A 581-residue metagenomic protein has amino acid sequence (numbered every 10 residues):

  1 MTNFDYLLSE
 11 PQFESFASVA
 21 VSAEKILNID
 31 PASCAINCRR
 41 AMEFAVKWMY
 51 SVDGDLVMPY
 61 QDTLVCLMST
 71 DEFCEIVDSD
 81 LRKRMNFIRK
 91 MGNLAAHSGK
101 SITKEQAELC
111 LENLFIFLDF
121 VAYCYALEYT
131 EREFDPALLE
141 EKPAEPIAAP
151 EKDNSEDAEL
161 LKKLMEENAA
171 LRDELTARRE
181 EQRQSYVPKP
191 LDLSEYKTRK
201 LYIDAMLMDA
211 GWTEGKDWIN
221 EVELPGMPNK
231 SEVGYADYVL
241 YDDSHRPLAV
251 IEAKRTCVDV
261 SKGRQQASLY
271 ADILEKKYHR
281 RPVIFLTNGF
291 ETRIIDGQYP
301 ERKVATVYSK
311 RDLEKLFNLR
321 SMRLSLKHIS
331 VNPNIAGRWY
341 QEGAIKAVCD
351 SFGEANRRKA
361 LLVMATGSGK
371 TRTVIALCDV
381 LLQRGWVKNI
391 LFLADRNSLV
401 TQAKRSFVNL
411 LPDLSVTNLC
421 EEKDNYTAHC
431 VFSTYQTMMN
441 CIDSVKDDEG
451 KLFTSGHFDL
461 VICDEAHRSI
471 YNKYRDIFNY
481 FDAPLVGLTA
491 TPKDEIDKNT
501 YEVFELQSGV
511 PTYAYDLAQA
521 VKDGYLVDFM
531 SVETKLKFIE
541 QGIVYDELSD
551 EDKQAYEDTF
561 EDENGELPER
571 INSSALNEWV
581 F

Functional and structural regions predicted by a protein language model:
M1-S155: Amphipathic alpha-helical interface elements
T103, G367, D464, T489: Conserved G/P- and acidic residue-centered "switch" motifs that form tight phosphate/ATP-binding loops in soluble
D119-N389, A394, S398, Q402-L414 (+6 more regions): ATP-dependent helicase/translocase motor core
N288-G289, S433-T437, E465, L488-P492: A short beta-strand-to-loop transition that corresponds to the Sensor-1 phosphate-sensing loop of AAA+ P-loop ATPases
L399, T437, E465-S469, D476 (+1 more regions): Residues immediately C-terminal
V416-D424: Short acidic low-complexity segments
E449-G487: SF2 helicase catalytic motif II
K498-F581: Interdomain helical connector at the RecA1-RecA2 junction of SF1/SF2 helicase-like NTPases
